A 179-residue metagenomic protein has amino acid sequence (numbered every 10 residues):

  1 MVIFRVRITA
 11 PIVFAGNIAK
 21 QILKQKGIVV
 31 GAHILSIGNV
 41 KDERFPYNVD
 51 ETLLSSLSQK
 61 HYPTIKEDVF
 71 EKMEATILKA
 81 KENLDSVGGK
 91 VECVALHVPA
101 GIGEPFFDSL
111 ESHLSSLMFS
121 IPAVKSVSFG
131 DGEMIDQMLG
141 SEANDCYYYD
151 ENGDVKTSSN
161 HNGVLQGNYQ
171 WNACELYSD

Functional and structural regions predicted by a protein language model:
M1-F106: Glycine-rich, mobile lid/loop segments that gate access to catalytic sites or pores
N83-D179: Glycine-rich anion/phosphate-binding loop at the beta-strand->alpha-helix junction
